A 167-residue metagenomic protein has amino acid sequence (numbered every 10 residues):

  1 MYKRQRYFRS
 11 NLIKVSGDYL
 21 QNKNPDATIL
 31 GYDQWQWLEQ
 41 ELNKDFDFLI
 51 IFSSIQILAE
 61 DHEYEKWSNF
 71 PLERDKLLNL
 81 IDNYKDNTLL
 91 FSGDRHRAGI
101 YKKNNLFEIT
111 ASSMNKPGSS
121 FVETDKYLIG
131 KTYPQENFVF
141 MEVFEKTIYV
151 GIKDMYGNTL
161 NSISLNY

Functional and structural regions predicted by a protein language model:
K3-Y167: Metal-dependent phosphoester/phosphodiester hydrolase catalytic core
